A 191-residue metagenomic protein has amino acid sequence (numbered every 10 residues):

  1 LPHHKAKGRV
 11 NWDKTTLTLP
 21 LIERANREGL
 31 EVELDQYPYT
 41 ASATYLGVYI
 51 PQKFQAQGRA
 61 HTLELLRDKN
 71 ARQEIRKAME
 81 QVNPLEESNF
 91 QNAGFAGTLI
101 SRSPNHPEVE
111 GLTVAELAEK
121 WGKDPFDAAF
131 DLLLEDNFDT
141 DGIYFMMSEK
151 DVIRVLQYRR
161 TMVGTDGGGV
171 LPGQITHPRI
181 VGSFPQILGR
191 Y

Functional and structural regions predicted by a protein language model:
L1-R190: Active-site neighborhoods of metal-dependent hydrolases
